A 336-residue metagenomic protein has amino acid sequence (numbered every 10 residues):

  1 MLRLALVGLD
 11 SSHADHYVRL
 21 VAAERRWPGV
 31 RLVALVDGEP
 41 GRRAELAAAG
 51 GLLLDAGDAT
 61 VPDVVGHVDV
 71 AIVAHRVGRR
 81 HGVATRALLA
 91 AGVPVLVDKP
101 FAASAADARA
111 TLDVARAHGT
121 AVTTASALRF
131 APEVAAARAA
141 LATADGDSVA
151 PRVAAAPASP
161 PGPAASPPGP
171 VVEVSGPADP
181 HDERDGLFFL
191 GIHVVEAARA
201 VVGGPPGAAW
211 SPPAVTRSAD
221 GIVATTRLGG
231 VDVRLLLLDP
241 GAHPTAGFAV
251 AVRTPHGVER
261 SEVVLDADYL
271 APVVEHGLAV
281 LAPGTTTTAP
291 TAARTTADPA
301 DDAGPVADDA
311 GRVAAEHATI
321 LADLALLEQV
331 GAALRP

Functional and structural regions predicted by a protein language model:
M1-G50: N-terminal Rossmann-like dinucleotide-binding module
L35, A71, V172: Receiver (REC) domain switch-region micro-motif
A49, D63, I72, G284-P336: C-terminal helix-rich "cap/oligomerization" subdomain common to oxidoreductases
G50-L112: Beta-loop-alpha module in the N-terminal Rossmann-like domain of NAD(P)-dependent dehydrogenases, especially those
A102-R184: A contiguous active-site-proximal alpha/beta segment in oxidoreductase catalytic domains
L141, V202, V274-T285, E328-R335: Short, hydrophobic alpha-helical segments
S175-P244, A325: Rossmann-like dinucleotide-binding domain that binds NAD(P)(H)
V215-A219, L228-A292, G311-H317: NAD(P)-dinucleotide binding in Rossmann-like oxidoreductases
